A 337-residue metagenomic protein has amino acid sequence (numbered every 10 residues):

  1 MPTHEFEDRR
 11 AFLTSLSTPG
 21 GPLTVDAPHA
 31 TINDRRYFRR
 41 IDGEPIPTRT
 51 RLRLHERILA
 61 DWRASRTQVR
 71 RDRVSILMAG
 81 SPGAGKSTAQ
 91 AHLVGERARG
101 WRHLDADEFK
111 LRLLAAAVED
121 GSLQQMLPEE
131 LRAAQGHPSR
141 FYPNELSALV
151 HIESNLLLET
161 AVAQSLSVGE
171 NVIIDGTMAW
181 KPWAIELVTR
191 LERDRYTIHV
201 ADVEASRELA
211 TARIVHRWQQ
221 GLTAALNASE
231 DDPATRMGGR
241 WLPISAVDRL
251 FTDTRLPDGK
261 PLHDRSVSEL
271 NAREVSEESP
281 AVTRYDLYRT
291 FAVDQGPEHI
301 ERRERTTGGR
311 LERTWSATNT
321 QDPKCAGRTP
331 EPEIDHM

Functional and structural regions predicted by a protein language model:
D34-V69: N-terminal pre-Walker A segment at the start of P-loop NTPase domains
A64-R73, Q164-S167: Phosphate-binding P-loop
S81-P82: The conserved Walker
K86: Conserved lysine of the Walker
A89: Hydrophobic positions on the alpha1 helix immediately C-terminal to the Walker A/P-loop
V94-S167, P182: Conserved substrate/cofactor phosphate-moiety recognition/catalytic segment in nucleotide-dependent phosphotransferases
A179, E192-H216: Conserved phosphate-donor/acceptor-positioning beta-strand/loop module used by diverse small-molecule
A212-M337: Conserved GTP-binding G-domain of TRAFAC-class P-loop NTPases and closely related GTPase folds
